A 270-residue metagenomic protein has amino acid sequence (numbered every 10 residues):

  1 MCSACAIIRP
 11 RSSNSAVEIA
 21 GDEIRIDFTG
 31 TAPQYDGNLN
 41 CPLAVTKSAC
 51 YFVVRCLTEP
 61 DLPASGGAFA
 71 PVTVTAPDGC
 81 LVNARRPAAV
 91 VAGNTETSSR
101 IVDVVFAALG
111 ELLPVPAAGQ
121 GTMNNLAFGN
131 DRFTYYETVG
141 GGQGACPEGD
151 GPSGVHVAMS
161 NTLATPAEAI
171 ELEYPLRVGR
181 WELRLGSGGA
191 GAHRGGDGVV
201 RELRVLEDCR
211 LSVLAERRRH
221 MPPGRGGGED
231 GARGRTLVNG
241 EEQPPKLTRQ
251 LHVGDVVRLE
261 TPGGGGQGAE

Functional and structural regions predicted by a protein language model:
M1-E270: Glycine/proline-enriched, intrinsically flexible loops and inter-domain linkers
